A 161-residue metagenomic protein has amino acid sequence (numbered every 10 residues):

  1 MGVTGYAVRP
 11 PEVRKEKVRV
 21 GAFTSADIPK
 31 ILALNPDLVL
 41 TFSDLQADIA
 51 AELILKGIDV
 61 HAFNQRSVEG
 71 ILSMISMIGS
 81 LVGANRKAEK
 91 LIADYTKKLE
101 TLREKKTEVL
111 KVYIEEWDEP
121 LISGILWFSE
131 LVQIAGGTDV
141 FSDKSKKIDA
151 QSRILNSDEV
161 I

Functional and structural regions predicted by a protein language model:
M1-I161: N-terminal ligand-binding lobe of clamshell/alpha-beta domains
